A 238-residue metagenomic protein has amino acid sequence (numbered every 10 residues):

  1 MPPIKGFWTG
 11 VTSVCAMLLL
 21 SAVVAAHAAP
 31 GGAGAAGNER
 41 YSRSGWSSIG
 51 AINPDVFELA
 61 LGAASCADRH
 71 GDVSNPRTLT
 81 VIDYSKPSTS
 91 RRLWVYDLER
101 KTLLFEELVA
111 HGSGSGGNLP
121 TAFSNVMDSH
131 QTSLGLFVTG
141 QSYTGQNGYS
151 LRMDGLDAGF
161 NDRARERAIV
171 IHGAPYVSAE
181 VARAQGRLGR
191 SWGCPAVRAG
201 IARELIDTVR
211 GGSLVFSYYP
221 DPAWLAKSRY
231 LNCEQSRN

Functional and structural regions predicted by a protein language model:
M1-G6: N-terminal secretory signal peptides that target proteins for export/translocation
V11-A22: Bacterial N-terminal signal peptides
A28-W192, G200-N238: Cell wall/extracellular polymer interaction/catalysis modules
